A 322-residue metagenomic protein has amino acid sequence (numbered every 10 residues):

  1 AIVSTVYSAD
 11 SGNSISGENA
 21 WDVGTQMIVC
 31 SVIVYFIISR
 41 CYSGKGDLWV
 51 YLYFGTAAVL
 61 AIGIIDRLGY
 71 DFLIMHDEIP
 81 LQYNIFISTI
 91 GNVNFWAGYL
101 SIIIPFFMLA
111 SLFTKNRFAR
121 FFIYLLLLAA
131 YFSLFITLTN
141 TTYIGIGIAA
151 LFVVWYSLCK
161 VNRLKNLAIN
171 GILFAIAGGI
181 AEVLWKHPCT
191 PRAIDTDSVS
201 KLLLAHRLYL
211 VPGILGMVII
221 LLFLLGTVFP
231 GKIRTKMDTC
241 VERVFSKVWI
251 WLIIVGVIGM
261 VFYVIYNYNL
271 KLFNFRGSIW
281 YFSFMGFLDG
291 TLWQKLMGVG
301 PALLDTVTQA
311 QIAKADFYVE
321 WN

Functional and structural regions predicted by a protein language model:
I2-S11, V23-I37, G46-N84, S88-V257 (+2 more regions): Alpha-helical transmembrane segments of multi-pass inner-membrane proteins
S11-E18, F135-N140, Y268-L272: Membrane-interface helix caps and helix-loop-helix hairpins in membrane proteins
G12-G17, D71-H76, A315-W321: Short helix-coil transition/hinge motifs at the ends and kinks of transmembrane helices, capturing the brief
V50, A97, N269-L272, W293 (+1 more regions): Generic alpha-helical structural element
N92, S278-N322: TM-adjacent membrane-interface loops and short helices in multi-pass inner/ER membrane proteins
F262-S278: Hydrophobic alpha-helical transmembrane segments in integral membrane proteins
